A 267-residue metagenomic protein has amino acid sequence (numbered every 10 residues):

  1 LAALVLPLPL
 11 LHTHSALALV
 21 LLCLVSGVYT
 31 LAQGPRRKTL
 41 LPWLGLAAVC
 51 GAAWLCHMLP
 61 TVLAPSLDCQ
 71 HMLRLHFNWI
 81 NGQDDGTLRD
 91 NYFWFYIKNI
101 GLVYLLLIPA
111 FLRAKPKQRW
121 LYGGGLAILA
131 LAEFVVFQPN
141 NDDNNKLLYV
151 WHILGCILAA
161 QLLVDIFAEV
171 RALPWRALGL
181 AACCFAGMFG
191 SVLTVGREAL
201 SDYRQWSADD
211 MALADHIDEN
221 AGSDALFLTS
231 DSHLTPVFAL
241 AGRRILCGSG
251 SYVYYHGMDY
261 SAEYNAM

Functional and structural regions predicted by a protein language model:
A2-H12: Membrane-interface alpha helices of multi-pass inner-membrane proteins
A16-C23, N140-A168: Hydrophobic/aromatic-rich transmembrane helices and adjacent perimembrane loops
A18-A48: Perimembrane helix-loop-helix junctions
C23, G27, K98-R119, D165: Hydrophobic, aromatic-rich transmembrane alpha-helices and their immediate juxtamembrane boundary segments
A32-L44, L106-L126, E169-A177: Membrane-interface helix-loop-helix junctions at transmembrane boundaries of multi-pass membrane enzymes, predominantly
G45-R74, V103-A114: Membrane-lumen/periplasm interface segments of specific transmembrane helices in polyprenyl phosphate-linked
L59-I100, L126-L154, Q205-W206: Membrane-helix boundary/interfacial segments in multi-pass membrane proteins
Q161, R171-M267: Extracytoplasmic
